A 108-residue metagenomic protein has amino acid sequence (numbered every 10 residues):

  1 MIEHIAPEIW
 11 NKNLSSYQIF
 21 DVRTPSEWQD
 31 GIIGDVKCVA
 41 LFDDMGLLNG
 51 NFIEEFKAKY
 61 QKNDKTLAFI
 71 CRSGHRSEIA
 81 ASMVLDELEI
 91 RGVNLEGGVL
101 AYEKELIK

Functional and structural regions predicted by a protein language model:
M1-Y17, P25-T66, H75-K108: Rhodanese-like catalytic fold shared by cysteine-dependent sulfurtransferases and DSP/PTP-type phosphatases
I70: Short, surface-exposed ligand- or partner-binding patches at beta-edge/loop junctions that are enriched in aromatics
